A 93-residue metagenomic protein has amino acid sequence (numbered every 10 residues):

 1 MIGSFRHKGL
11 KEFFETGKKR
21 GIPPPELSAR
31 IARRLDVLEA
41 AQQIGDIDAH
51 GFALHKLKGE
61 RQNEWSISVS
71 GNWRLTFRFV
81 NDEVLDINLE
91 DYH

Functional and structural regions predicted by a protein language model:
M1-G71, F79-H93: Basic, Lys/Arg-enriched alpha-helical interface segments
